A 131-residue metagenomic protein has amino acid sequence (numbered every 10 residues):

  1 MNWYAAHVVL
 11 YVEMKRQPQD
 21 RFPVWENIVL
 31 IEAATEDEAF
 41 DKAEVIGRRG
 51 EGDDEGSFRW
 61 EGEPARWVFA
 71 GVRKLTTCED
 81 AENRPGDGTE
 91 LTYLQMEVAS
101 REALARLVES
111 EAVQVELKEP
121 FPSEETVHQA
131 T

Functional and structural regions predicted by a protein language model:
M1-A6: Short structural boundary motif marking the start of a folded domain
H7-E13: Generic short beta-strand segments
Y11, E44, T77: Residue-level marker of positions within ordered structural domains that often coincide with functionally constrained
K15-R21: Short, flexible, solvent-exposed loop/turn segments with mixed acidic/basic and small polar residues
R21-A34: A short, exposed loop/beta-hairpin motif centered on an aromatic-Gly-Thr core
T35-R48: A short, charged, amphipathic alpha-helix used as a generic interaction element across diverse proteins
R49-E125: Short, mixed-charge low-complexity intrinsically disordered segments
E125-T131: Short acidic DE-rich linear segments
